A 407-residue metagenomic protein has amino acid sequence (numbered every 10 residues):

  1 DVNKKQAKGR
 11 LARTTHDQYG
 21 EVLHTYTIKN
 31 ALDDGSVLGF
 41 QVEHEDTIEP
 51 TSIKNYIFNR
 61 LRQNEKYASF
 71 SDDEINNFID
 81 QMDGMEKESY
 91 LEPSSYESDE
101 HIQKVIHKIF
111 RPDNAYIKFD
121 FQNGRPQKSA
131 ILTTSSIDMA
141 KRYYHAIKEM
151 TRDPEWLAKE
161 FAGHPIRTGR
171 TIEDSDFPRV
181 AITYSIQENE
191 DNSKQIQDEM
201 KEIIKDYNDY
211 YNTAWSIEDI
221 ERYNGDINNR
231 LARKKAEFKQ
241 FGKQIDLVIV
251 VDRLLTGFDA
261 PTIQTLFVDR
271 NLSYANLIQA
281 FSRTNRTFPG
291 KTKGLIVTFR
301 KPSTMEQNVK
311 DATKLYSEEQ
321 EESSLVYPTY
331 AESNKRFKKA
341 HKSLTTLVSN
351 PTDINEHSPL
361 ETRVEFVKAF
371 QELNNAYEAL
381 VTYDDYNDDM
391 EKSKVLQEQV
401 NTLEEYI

Functional and structural regions predicted by a protein language model:
N3, A7, R179, T183-P328: Conserved RecA-like P-loop NTPase helicase motor core
K5-S129, Y143-H164: Interdomain helical connector at the RecA1-RecA2 junction of SF1/SF2 helicase-like NTPases
D17-Q18, A31, E92-D99, T133-I137 (+7 more regions): Hydrophobic alpha-helical scaffolding
T25, K29-N30, S36-F40, G124-I131 (+5 more regions): Beta-sheet entry/capping signal
N30-D33, Q103-N114, D138-E149, I278-S282 (+8 more regions): A broad, structural surface signal
F70, F288-K392: Long, hydrophobic alpha-helical segments
E86-V248, E398, T402-E405: Conserved C-terminal RecA-like helicase domain
